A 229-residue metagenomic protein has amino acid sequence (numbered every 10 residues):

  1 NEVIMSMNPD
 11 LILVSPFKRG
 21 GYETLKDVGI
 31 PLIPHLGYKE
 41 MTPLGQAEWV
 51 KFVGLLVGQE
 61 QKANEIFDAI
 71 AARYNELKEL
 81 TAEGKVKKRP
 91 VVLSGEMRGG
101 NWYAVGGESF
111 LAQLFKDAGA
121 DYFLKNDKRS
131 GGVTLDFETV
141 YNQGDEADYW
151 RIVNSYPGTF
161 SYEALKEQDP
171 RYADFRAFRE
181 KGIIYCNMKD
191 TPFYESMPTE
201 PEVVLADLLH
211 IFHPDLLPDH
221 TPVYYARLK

Functional and structural regions predicted by a protein language model:
E2, S6-M7, L11-N101, K125-N126 (+1 more regions): Extracytoplasmic substrate-binding proteins
R19-Y22, A47, A104-A112, D169: Short, surface-exposed alpha-helical segments at coil->helix boundaries
D27-V28, G106-S109, A164-E167, E200: Short, glycine/charged-enriched secondary-structure capping and boundary segments
V28-G29, A118-G119, R179: Short, structured coil segments at secondary-structure junctions
L77-S161: Flexible, glycine-rich surface segments
L124-N126, S130-K229: C-terminal soluble interaction/assembly domains
